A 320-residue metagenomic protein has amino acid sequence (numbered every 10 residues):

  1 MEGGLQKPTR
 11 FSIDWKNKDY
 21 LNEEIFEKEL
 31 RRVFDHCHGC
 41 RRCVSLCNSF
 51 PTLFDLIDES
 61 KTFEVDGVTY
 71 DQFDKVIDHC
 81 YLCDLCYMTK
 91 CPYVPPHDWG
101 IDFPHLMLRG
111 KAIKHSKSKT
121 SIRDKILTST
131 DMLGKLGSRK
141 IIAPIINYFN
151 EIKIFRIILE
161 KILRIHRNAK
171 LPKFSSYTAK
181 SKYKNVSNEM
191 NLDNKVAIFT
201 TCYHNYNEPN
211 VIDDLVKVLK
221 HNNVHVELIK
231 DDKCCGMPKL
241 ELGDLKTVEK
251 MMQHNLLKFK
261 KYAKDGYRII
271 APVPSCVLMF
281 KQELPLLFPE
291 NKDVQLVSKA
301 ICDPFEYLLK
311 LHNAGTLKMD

Functional and structural regions predicted by a protein language model:
M1-E2, V33: Soluble N-terminal domains of membrane-associated systems
E2-Y20, S45-Y81, Y93-R123: Non-heme iron-sulfur electron-transfer modules
K18-D19, K28-E29, T62, F199-T201: A short, structure-level motif marking secondary-structure boundaries and short turns
E24-G39, T69-C86, H221-D231, K261 (+1 more regions): Immediate flanking context of iron-sulfur cluster ligation sites
L30-V33, C91, K182-N185: Short alpha-helical segments and helix-capping/turn motifs at coil-helix boundaries
F34-T52, I77-P95, F199-N205, D231-L242 (+1 more regions): Local cysteine-cluster metal-coordination motifs and their immediate loop/turn environment, predominantly Fe-S cluster
I101-D320: Iron-sulfur cluster-binding electron-transfer modules in prokaryotic oxidoreductases
